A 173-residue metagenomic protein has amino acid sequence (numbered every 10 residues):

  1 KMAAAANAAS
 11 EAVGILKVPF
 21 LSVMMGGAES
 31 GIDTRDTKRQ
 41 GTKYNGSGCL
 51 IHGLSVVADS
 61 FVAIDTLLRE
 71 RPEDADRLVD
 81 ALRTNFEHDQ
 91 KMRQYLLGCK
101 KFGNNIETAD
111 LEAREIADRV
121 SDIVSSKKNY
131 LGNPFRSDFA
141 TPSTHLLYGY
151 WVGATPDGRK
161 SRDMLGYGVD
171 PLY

Functional and structural regions predicted by a protein language model:
K1-Y173: Acidic, glycine-enriched catalytic cores built around paired aspartates
